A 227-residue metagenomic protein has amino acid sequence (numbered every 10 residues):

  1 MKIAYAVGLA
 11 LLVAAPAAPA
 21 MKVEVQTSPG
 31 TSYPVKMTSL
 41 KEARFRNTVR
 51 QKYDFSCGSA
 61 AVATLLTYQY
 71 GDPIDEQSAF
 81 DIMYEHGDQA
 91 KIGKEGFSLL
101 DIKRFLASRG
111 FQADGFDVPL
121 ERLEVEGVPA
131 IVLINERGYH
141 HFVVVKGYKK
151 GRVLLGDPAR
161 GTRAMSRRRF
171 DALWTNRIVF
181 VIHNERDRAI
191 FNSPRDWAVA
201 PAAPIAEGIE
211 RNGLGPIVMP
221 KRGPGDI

Functional and structural regions predicted by a protein language model:
K2-G8: Sec-dependent signal peptide recognition, specifically the positively charged N-region followed immediately by
A4, P16-E85, A90, P204-G208 (+1 more regions): Active-site-adjacent structural segments surrounding the nucleophilic cysteine of cysteine proteases and isopeptidases
K22-E42, M83-N192: Conserved active-site-adjacent core of cysteine acyl-enzyme catalytic domains
N176-I227: Low-complexity, Gly/Ser/Thr/Pro-rich intrinsically disordered linker/tail segments
